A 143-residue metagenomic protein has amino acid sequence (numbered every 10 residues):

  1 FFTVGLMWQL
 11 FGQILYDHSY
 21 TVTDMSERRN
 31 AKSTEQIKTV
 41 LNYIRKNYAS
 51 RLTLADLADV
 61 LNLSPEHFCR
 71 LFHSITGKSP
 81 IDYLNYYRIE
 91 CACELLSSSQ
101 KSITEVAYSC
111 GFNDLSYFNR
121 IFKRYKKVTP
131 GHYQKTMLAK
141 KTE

Functional and structural regions predicted by a protein language model:
F1-V4, F11-N42, K46, S50 (+3 more regions): Short, Lys/Arg-enriched, Trp-marked, Pro/Gly-tolerant hinge/linker segments that flank
T3-L6, A92: Heptad-repeat alpha-helical coiled-coil segments, especially the extended periplasmic coiled-coils of Gram-negative
R28-N30, L84-C93, H132-E143: Short, basic, alpha-helical segments at the C-terminal edge of helix-turn-helix-like DNA-binding modules
R45, S50-Y87, K101, A107-Y133: Basic/polar phosphate-binding segments, predominantly the helix-turn-helix DNA-binding elements of transcriptional
S97-S102, K127, A139-E143: A broadly structural signal marking compact, well-ordered functional cores that mediate small-ligand/cofactor/substrate
